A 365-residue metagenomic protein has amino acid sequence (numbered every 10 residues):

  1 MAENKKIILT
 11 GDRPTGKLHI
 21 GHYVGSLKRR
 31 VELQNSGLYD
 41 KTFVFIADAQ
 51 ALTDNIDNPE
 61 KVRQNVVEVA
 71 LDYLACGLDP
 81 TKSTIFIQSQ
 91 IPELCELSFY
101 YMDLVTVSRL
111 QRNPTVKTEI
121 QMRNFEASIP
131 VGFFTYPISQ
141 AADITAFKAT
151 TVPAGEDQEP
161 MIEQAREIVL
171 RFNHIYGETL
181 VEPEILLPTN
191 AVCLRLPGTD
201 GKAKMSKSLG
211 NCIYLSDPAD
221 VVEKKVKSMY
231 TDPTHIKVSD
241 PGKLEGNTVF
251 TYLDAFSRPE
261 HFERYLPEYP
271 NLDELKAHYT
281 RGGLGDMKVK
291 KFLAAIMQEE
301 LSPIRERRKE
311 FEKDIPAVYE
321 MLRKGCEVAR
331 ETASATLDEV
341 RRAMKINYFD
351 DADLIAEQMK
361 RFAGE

Functional and structural regions predicted by a protein language model:
M1-A2, E365: N-terminal organelle transit peptides
A2-A142, E260, E299-L301, R305 (+1 more regions): N-terminal Rossmann-like or analogous alpha/beta NTP/dinucleotide-binding catalytic cores that position adenine
T10-D12, I87, K148, G198 (+2 more regions): Pocket-edge structural micro-motifs
R13, Q50-A51, F147-V152, G210 (+1 more regions): A broad detector of the eukaryotic-type serine/threonine protein kinase catalytic domain
L18-L27, F43, D48, N58-V62 (+7 more regions): Structured ligand/cofactor/substrate-binding pocket environments in proteins
F86, V152, L354: Residue-level "edge-of-site" marker
R112-N113, A149, G177, S208: A short secondary-structure junction signal
P160, R166-E365: Conserved nucleotide- and phosphate/pyrophosphate-binding catalytic cores in adenylate/nucleotidyl-handling enzymes
